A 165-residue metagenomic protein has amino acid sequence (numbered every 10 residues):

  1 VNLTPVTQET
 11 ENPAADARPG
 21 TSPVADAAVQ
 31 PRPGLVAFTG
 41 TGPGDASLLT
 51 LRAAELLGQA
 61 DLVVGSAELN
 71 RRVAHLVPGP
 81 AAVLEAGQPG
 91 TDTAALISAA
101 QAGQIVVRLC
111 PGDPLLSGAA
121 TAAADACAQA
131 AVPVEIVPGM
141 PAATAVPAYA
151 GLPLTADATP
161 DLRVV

Functional and structural regions predicted by a protein language model:
V1-A46, L51-M140, T144-A145: Class I S-adenosyl-L-methionine
P147-V165: Short, glycine-/small-residue-rich phosphate/pyrophosphate-handling segment
